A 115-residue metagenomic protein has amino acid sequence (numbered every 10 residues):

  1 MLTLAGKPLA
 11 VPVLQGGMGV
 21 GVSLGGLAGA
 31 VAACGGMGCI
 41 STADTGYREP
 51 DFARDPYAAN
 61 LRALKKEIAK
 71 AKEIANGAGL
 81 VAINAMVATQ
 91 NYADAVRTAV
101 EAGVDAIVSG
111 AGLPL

Functional and structural regions predicted by a protein language model:
M1-L115: Active-site entrance/lid segments in N-terminal catalytic domains of soluble metabolic enzymes
